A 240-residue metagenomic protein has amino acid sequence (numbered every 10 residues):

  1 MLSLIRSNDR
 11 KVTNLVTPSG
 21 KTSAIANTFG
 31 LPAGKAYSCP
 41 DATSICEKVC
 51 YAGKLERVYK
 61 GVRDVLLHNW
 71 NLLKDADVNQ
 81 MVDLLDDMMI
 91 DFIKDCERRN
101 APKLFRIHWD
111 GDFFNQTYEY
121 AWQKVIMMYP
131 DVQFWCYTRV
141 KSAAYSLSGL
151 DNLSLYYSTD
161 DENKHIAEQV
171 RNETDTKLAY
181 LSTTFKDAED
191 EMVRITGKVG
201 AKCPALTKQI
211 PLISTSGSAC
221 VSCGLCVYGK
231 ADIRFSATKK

Functional and structural regions predicted by a protein language model:
M1-K240: Class I S-adenosyl-L-methionine
